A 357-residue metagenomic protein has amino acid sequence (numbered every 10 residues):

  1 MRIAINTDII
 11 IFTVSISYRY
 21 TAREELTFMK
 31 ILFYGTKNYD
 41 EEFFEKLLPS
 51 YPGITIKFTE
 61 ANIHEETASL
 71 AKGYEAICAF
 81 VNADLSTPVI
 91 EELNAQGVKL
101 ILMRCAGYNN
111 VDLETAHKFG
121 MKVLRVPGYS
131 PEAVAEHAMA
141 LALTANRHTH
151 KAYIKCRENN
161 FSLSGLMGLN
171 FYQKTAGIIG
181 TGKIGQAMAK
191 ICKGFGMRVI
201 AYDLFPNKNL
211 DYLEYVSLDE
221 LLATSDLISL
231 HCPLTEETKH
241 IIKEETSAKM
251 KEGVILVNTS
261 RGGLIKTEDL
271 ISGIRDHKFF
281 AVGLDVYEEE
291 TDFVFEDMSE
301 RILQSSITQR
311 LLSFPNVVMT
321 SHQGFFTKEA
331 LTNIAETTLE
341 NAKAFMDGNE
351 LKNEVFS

Functional and structural regions predicted by a protein language model:
I9-F28: Short, Lys/Arg-enriched N-terminal segments with co-localized hydrophobic residues within the first ~10-30 amino acids
M29-L124, K243: An N-terminal-biased, well-structured beta-alpha scaffold segment characteristic of Rossmann-like dinucleotide-binding
S69-L70, E220-L221, T246, R310-L311: Structural alpha-helical scaffold elements that stabilize or flank donor/cofactor-binding regions in carbohydrate
A71-A76, Q96-V98, A223-I228, K251-V254: Short acidic/histidine-rich motifs immediately flanking catalytic phosphotransfer sites in two-component signaling
V81-N82, D226, C232-L234, S260-R261 (+1 more regions): Short glycine-/small-residue-rich Rossmann-like dinucleotide-binding loops
F119-T175, I179, A187-K190: Phosphate-binding beta-alpha-beta segment of Rossmann-like dinucleotide-binding domains, i.e., the NAD(P)
S164-E252: Rossmann-like dinucleotide/phosphate-binding beta-alpha-beta segment
G253, G263-S357: Rossmann-like dinucleotide-binding domain for NAD(H)/NADP(H)
